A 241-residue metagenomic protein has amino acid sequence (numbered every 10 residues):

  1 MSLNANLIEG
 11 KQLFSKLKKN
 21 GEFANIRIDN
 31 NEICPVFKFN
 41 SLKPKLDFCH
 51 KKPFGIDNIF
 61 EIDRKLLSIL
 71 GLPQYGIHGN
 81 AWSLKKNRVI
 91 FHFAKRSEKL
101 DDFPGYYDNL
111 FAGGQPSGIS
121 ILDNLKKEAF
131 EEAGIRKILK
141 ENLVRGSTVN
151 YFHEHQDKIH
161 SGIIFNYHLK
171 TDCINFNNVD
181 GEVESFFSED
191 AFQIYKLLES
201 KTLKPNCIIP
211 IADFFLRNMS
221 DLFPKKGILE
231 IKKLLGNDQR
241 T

Functional and structural regions predicted by a protein language model:
M1-Y106, G114-E131, I135-N178, A191 (+2 more regions): N-terminal leader/linker segments that precede catalytic domains of diphosphate-processing enzymes
G181-E182: A short beta-loop-beta micro-motif enriched in histidine and acidic residues
S188: Short aromatic/basic micro-patch
N206-C207: Exposed, interaction-prone assembly regions rather than primary DNA-binding/catalytic cores
